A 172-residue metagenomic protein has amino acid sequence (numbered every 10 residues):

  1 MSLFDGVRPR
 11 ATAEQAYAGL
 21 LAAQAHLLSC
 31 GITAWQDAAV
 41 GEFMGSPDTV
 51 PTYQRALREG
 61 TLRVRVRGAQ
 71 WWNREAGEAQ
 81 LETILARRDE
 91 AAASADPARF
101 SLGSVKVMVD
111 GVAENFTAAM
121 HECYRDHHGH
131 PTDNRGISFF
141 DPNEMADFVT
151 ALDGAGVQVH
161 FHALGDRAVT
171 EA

Functional and structural regions predicted by a protein language model:
M1-R88, G103, V107-A168: Divalent metal-binding segments
A91-D96: Accessory "access/gating" subregions that flank catalytic or transport cores
R99, E171-A172: Short, intrinsically disordered, charge-balanced linker/junction segments flanking boundaries in proteins
